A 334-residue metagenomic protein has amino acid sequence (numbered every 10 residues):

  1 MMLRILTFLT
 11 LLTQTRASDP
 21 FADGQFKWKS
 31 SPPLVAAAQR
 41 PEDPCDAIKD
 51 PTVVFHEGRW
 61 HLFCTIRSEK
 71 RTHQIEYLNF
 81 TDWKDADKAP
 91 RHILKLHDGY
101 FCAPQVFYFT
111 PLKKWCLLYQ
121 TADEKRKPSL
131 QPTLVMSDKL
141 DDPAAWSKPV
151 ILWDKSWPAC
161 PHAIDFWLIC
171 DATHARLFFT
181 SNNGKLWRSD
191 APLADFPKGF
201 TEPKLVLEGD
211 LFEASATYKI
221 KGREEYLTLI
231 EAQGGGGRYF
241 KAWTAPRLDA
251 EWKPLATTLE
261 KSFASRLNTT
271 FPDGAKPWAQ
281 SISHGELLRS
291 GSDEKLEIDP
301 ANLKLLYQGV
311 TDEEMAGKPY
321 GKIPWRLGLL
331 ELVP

Functional and structural regions predicted by a protein language model:
M1-F8: Sec-dependent signal peptide recognition, specifically the positively charged N-region followed immediately by
R4, Q14-R16, L168: A composition-driven signal for long, intrinsically disordered, charge-rich low-complexity tracts
F8-P20: Bacterial Sec-dependent signal peptides at the C-terminal "C-region" and cleavage site
S18-A214, K219-W278, S290-P334: Beta-rich carbohydrate-recognition and catalytic domains
S281: Ligand-recognition surfaces built from glycine- and aromatic
H284: Active-site pocket scaffolds in enzymes
